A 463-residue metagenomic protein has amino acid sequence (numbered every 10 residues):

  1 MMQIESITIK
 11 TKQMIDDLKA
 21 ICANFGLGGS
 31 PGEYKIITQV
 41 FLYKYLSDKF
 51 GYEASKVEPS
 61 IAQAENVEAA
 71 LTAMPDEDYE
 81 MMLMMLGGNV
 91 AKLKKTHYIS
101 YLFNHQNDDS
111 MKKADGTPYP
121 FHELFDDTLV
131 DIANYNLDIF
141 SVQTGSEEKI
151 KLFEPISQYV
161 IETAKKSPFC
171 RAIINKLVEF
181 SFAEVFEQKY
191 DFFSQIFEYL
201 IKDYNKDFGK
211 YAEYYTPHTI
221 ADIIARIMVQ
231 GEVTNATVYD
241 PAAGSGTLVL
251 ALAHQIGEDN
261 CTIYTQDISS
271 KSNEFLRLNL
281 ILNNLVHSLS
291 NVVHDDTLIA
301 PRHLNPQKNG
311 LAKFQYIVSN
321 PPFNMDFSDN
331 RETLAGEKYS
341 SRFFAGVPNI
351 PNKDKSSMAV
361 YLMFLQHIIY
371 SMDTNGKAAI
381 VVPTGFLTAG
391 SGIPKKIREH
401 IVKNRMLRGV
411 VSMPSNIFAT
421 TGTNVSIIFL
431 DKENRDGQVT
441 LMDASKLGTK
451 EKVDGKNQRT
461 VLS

Functional and structural regions predicted by a protein language model:
M1-I223, M228, S288, T297 (+2 more regions): Non-catalytic, mostly N-terminal accessory regions of nucleic-acid modification and defense proteins
Q3-E5, L311-S463: A conserved structural/catalytic subdomain of Rossmann-like adenosyl-cofactor enzymes
I21-A23, F182, K206-K210, E258-I263 (+2 more regions): Glycine- and acidic
K44-F50, A54, Y204, E232 (+5 more regions): A generic secondary-structure signal for well-formed alpha-helical elements
P168-A172, E213, T265, K353-S357 (+1 more regions): Alpha-helix N-cap/helix-initiation motif
Y199, I227-T234, S371-T374: Membrane-interface junctions
K210-S319, N324-G336, V382-G385, I393-I397 (+2 more regions): Conserved S-adenosyl-L-methionine
